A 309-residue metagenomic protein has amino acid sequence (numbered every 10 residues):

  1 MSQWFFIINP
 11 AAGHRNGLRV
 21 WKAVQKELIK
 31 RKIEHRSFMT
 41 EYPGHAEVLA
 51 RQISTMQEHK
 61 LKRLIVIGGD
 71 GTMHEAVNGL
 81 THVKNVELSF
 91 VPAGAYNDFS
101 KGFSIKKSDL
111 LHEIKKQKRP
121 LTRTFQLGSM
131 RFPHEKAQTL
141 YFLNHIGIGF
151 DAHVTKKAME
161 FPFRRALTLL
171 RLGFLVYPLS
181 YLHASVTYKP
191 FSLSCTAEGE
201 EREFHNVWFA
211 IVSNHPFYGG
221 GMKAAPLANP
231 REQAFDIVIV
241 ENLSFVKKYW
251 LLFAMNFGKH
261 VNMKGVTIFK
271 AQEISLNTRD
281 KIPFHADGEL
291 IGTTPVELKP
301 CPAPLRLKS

Functional and structural regions predicted by a protein language model:
M1-L64, K115: ATP/NTP phosphate-donor binding region
P10, I67-G69, A93-G94: Glycine-rich beta-strand-to-loop/alpha-helix junction loops that act as flexible
G17, A197-G199, F204-N206, K223-A225 (+1 more regions): ATP/nucleoside-binding phosphotransfer catalytic cores, i.e., glycine-rich phosphate-binding loops
A46, M73-H74, T293: Short, well-ordered alpha-helical microsegments
T72-K84: Short Gly/Thr/Asp-enriched flexible loops that form oxyanion-binding sites at enzyme active sites
H82-N206: Catalytic core of DAGKc-family lipid kinases
G147, D151, I211-A225, L290: Glycine-rich phosphate/pyrophosphate-binding beta-alpha loops
